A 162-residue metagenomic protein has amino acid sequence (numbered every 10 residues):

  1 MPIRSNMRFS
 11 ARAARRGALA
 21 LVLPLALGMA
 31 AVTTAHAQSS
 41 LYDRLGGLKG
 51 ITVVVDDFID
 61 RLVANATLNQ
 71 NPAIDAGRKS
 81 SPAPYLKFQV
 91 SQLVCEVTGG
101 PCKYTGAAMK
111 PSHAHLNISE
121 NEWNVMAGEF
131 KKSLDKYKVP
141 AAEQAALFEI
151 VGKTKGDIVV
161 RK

Functional and structural regions predicted by a protein language model:
M1-A14: N-terminal secretory signal peptides that target proteins for export/translocation
A13-G17, A145: Hydrophobic alpha-helical segments, especially transmembrane helices and their immediate juxtamembrane helical caps
A14, V32-H36: Elongated fiber/stalk and passenger scaffolds
G17-A30: Bacterial N-terminal signal peptides
A35-K162: Core of compact, soluble alpha-helical bundle domains
